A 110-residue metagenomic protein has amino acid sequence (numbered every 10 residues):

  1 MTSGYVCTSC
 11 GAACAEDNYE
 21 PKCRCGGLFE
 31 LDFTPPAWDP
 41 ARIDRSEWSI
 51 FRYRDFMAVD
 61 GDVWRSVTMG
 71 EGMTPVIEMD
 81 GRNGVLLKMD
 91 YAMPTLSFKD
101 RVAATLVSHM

Functional and structural regions predicted by a protein language model:
M1-M110: PLP-dependent amino-acid enzyme catalytic core
